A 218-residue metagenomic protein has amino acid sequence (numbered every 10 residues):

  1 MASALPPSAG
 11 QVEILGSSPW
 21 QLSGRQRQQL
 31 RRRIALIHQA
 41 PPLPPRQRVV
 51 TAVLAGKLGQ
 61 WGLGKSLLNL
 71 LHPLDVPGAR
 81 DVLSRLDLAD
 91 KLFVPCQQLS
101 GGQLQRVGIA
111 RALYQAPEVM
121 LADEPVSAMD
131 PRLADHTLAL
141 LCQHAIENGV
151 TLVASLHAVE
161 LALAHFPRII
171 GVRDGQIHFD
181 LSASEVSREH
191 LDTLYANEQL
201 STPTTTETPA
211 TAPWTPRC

Functional and structural regions predicted by a protein language model:
A2: Helix-to-loop junction immediately C-terminal to a conserved catalytic motif
G10-S18, L30: Conserved ABC transporter NBD signature motif
S66-D90: Conserved ABC ATPase "signature" region
P95-L99, Q103: Conserved ABC ATPase signature
A116: Conserved catalytic motifs of ABC-family nucleotide-binding domains
M120-D123: Catalytic Walker B motif of ABC-type/P-loop ATPase nucleotide-binding domains
L156-H157: H-loop/switch region of ABC-family ATPase nucleotide-binding domains
